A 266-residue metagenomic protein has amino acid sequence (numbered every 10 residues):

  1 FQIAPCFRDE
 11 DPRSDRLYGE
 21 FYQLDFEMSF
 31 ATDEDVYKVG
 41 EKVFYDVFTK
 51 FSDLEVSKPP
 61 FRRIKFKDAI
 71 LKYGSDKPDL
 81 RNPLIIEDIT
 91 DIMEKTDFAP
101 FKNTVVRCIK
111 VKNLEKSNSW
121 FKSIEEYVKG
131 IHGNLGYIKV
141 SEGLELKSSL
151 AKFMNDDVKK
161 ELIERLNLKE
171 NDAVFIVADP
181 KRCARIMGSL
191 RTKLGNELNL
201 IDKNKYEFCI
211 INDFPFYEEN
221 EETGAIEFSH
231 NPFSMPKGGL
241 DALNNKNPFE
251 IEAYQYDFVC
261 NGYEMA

Functional and structural regions predicted by a protein language model:
F1-A266: Class II aminoacyl-tRNA synthetase catalytic cores and aaRS-like
